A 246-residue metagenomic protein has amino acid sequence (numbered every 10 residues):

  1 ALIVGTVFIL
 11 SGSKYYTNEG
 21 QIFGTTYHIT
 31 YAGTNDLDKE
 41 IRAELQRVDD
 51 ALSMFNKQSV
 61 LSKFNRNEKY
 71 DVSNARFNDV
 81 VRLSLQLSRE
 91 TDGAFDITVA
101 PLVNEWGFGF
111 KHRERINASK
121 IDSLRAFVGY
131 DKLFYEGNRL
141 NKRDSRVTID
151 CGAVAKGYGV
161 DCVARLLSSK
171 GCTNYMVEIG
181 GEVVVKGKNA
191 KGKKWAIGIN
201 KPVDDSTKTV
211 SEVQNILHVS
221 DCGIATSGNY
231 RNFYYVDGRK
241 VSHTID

Functional and structural regions predicted by a protein language model:
A1-D246: Mature catalytic core of soluble alpha/beta enzymes
